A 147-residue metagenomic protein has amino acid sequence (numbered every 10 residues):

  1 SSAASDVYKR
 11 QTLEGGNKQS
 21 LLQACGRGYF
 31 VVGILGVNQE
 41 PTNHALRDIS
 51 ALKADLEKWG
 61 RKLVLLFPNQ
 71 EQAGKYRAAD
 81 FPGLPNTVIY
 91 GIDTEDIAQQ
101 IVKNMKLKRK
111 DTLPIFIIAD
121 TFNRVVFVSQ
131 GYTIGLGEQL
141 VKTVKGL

Functional and structural regions predicted by a protein language model:
S1-Y8: Short, small-residue-biased leader/transition segments that mark boundaries at the very start of proteins
T12-E14, A119: Hydrophobic alpha-helical segments, especially N-terminal targeting/anchoring helices
L21-A45, I49: Short active-site neighborhood of thiol/selenol oxidoreductases, capturing the structured segment around
G26-F30, K58-L63, N86, L113 (+1 more regions): Loop/turn elements at helix/coil->beta-strand transitions in domains of secreted/extracellular proteins
G28-Y29, H44-L66: Conserved helix-turn-beta segment immediately C-terminal to the redox Cys motif in thioredoxin-like folds
V64, A78-L113: Short, internal strand/loop/helix patches that form the active-site neighborhood or redox-interaction surface
E71-R77: Short, charged/polar "capping" segments at the starts of alpha-helices and the immediately preceding loops
T112-L147: Thiol-/selenol-based redox modules, centered on thioredoxin-like and closely related oxidoreductase domains
